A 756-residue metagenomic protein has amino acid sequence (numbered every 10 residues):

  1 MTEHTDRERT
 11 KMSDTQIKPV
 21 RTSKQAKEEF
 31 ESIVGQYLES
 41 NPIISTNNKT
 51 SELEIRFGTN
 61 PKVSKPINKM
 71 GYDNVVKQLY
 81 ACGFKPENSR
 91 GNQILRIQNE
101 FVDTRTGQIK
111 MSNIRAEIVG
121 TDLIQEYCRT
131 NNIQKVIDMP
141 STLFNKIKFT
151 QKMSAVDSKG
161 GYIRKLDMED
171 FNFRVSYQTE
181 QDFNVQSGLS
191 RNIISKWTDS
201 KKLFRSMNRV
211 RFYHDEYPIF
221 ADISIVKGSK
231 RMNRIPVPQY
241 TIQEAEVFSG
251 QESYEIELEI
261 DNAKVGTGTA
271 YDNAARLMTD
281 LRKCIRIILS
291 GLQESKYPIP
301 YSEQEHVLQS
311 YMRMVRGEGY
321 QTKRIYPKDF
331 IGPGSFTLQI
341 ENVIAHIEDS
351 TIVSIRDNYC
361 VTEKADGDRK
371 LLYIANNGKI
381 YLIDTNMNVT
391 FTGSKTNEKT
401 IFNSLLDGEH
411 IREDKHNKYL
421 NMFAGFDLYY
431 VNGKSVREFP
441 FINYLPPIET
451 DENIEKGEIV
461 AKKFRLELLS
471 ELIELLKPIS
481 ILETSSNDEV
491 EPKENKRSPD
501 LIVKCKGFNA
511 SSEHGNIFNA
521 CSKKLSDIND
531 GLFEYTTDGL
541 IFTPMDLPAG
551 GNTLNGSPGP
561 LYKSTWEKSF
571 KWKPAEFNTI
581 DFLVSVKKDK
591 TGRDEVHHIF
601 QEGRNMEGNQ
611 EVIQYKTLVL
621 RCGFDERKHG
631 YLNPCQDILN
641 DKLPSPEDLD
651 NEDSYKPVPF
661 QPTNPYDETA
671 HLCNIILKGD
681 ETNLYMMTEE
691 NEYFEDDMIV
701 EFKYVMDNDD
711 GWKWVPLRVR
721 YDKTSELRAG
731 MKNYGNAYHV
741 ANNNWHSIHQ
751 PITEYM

Functional and structural regions predicted by a protein language model:
T2-K11: Compositionally biased low-complexity segments enriched in polar/charged residues
K11-Y320: Phosphate-end processing signature that detects enzymes handling 5′-triphosphorylated RNA and polyphosphate
E39-P42, S195-T198, N208, I219 (+13 more regions): Eukaryotic intrinsically disordered and solvent-exposed regulatory patches
T46-N48, L53-G58, Q134, P140 (+3 more regions): Nucleic-acid 5′ end/cap handling module spanning
E52, F204-R211, P218-F220, S253-E257 (+9 more regions): Beta-strand-rich binding-surface signature of beta-sandwich/beta-barrel folds used to engage anionic ligands
A221-I223, R231-N233, G266-T269, K370-Y373 (+4 more regions): Short helix/loop capping segments that flank catalytic or ligand/cofactor-binding pockets
N376-K415: Conserved loop->alpha-helix
R412-F441: Internal, well-ordered alpha/beta segment that forms a basic, Gly-enriched binding/recognition surface
